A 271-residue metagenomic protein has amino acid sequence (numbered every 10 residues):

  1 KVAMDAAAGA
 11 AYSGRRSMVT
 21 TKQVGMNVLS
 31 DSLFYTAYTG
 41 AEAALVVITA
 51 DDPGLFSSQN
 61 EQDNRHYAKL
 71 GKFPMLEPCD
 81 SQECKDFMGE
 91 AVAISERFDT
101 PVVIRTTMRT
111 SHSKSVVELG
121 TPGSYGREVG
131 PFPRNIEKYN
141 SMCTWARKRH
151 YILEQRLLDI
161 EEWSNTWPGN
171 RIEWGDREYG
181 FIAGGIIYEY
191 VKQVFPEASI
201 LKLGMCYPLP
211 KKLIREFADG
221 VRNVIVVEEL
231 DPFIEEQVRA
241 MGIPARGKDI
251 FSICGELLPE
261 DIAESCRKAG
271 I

Functional and structural regions predicted by a protein language model:
K1-E96: Thiamine diphosphate
P78-I271: Flexible, low-complexity linker and terminal segments
